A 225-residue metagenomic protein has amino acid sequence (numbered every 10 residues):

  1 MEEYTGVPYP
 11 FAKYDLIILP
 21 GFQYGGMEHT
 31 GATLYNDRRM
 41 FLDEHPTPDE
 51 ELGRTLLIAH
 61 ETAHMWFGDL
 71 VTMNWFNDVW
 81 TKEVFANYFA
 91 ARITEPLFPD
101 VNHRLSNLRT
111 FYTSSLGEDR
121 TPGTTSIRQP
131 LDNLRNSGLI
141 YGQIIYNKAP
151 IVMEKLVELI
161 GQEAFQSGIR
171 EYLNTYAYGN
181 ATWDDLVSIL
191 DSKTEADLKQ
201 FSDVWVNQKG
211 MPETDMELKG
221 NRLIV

Functional and structural regions predicted by a protein language model:
M1-V225: Hydrophobic alpha-helical and helix-loop surface patches within well-folded domains that function as non-catalytic
